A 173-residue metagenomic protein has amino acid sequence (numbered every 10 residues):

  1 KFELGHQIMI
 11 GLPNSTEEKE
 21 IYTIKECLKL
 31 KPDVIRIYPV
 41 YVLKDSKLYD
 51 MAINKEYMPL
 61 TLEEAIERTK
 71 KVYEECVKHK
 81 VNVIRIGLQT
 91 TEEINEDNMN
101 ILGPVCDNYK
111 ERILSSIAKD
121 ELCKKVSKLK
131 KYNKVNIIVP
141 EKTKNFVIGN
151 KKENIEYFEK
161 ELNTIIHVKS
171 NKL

Functional and structural regions predicted by a protein language model:
K1-N133: C-terminal scaffold of the Radical SAM
L4, V135, T164-I166: Conserved beta-strand core positions
P39, V139, S170: Short secondary-structure boundary segments
L43-K44, K151-N154: Short, glycine/polar-rich helix-capping loops at beta-to-alpha or helix-loop-helix junctions that flank or form
P59-E63, N145-K152: Ordered, soluble secondary-structure elements with a strong preference for glycine-centered loop motifs and nearby
E93-N98, N145-I148, L173: Short, solvent-exposed polar/charged micro-motifs at secondary-structure junctions
K128-V147: Short glycine-rich, basic-tinged beta-strand/loop micro-motifs
E156-L173: C-terminal edge-of-domain segments
